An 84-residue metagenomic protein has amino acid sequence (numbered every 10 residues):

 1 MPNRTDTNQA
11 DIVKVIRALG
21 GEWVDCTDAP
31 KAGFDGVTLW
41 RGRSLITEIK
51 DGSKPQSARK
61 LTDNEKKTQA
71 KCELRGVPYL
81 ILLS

Functional and structural regions predicted by a protein language model:
M1-S84: Catalytic phosphate/metal-binding cores of nucleic-acid and nucleotide-processing enzymes, i.e., regions that mediate
